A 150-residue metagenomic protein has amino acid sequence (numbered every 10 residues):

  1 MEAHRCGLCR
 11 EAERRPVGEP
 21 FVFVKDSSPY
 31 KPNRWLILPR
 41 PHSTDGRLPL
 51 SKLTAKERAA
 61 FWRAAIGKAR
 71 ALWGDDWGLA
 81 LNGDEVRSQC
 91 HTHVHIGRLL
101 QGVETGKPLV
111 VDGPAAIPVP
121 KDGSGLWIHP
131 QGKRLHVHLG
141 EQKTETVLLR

Functional and structural regions predicted by a protein language model:
M1-R150: HIT superfamily nucleotide-processing domains
